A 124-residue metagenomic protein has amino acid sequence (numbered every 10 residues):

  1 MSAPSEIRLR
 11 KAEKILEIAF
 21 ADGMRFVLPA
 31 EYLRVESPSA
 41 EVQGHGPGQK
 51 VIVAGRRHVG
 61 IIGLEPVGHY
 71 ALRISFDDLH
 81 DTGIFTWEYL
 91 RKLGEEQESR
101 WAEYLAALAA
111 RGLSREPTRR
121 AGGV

Functional and structural regions predicted by a protein language model:
M1-V124: Motif-centric detector for short Cys/His coordination patterns
